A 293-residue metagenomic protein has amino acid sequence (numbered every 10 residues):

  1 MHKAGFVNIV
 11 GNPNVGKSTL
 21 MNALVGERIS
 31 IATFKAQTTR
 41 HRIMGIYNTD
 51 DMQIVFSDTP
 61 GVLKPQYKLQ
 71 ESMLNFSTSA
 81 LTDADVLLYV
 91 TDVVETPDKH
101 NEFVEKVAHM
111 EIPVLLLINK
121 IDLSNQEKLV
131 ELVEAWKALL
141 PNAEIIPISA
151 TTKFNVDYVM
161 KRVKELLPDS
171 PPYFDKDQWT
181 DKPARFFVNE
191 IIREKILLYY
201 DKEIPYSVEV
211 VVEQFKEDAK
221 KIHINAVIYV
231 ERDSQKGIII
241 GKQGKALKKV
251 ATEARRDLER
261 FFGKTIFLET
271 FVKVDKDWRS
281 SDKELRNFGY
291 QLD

Functional and structural regions predicted by a protein language model:
M1-L81: Conserved G1/Walker A P-loop phosphate-binding module
G16, N155, A246: Conserved glycine(s) of the Walker
S30-A32, K99, P171-D175, L198-E209: Active-site phosphate-binding and catalytic loops of NTP-dependent enzymes
T39, V62-K64, T96-P97, S124-N125 (+1 more regions): Catalytic P-loop NTPase motifs of RecA-like helicase/translocase cores
D51, N75-A143, K216-D218: Conserved C-terminal guanine-recognition region of P-loop GTPase G domains, centered on the G4
D58, N119, S149: Active-site glycine-centered loops adjacent to acidic/histidine catalytic or metal-binding residues that shape
P113, D122-T180: Canonical P-loop GTPase G-domain recognition
A184-D293: P-loop NTP-binding site
